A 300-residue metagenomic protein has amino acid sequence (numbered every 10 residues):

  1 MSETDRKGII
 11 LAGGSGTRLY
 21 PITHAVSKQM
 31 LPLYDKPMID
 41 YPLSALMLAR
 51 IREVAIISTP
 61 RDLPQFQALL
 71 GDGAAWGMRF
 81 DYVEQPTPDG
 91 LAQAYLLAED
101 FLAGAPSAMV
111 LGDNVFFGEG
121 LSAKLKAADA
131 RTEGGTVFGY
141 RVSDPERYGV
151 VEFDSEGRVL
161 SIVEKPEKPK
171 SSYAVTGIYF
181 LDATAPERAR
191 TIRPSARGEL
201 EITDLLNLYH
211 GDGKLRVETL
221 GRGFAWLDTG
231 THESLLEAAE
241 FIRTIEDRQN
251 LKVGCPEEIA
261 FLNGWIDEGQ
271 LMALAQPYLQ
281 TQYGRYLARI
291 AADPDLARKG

Functional and structural regions predicted by a protein language model:
M1-I10, R18-P21, L31-P32, K36-L111 (+6 more regions): Conserved N-terminal catalytic core of the sugar/cofactor nucleotidyltransferase
G14, D113, R141: Active-site glycine-centered loops adjacent to acidic/histidine catalytic or metal-binding residues that shape
L19, F66-L70, A189, A238 (+1 more regions): Hydrophobic packing residues within well-ordered alpha-helices of enzyme cores
M30, V151-F153: A structural signal for short hydrophobic beta-strand segments in well-ordered beta-sheet cores
A108, S122, K126-D129, R158-E258 (+1 more regions): Catalytic-core segments of class I nucleotidyltransferases/pyrophosphorylases that form NMP-activated intermediates
G118-E146: Conserved donor-nucleotide/metal-binding helix-loop-beta segment in metal-dependent transferases, i.e., the alpha-helix
I259-N263: Charged/polar low-complexity intrinsically disordered segments, enriched in acidic residues
W265-I266, L271-G300: Short, amphipathic C-terminal "tail helix"
